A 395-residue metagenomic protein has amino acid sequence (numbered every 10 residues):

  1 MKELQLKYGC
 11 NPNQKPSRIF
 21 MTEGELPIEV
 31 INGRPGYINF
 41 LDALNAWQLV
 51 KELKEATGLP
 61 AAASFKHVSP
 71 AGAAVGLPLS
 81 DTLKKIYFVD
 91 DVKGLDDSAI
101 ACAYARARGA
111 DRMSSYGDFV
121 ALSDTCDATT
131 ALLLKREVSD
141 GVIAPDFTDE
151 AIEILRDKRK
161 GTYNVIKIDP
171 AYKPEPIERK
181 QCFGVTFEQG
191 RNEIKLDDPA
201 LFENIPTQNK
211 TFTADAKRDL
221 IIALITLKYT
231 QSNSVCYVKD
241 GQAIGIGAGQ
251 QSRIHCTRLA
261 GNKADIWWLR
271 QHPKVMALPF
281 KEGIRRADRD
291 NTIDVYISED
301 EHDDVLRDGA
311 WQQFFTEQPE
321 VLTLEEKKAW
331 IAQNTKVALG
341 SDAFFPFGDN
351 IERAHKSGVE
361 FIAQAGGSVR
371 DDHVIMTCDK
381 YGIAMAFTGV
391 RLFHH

Functional and structural regions predicted by a protein language model:
M1-A200, A216-S234: Active-site loops and adjacent core secondary-structure elements that bind or stabilize anionic groups
T22-R34, A110-Y116, Q189-K210, A287-A310 (+2 more regions): Gly-rich Lys/Arg/Thr-decorated short loops/hinges at beta-loop-alpha junctions or inter-strand turns that position
E52, Y229, I266-R270, K356 (+1 more regions): Conserved helix-loop functional segments at active or binding sites
A56-S64, V165-I168, S232-K239, L269-F280 (+1 more regions): Flexible, glycine/charged-enriched surface loops at secondary-structure junctions
S69, C126, K239-Q242, F345 (+1 more regions): Active-site-proximal loop/turn and secondary-structure-junction residues that shape catalytic pockets, frequently
A71-M113, I244-F344: Glycine- and Gly-Pro-enriched alpha-helical subdomains that act as flexible, kink-prone "lid/hinge" or packing modules
D118, L122-S123, R136-I166, A171-K173 (+6 more regions): C-terminal binding/interaction regions
A214, R218, I222, K228 (+4 more regions): C-terminal accessory/binding modules appended to enzymatic or scaffolding proteins
